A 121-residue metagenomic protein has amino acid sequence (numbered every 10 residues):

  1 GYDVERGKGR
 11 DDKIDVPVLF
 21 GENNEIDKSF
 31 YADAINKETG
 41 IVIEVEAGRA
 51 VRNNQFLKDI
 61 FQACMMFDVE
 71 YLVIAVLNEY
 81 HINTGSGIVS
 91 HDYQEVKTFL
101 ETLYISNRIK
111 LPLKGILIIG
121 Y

Functional and structural regions predicted by a protein language model:
G1-T39, V51-K58, M65: Active-site metal-binding core of divalent-cation-utilizing nuclease and nuclease-like domains
E44-A50: Surface-exposed cleft-lining segments at the edges of enzyme active sites
E46, I74-Y80: Short loop/turn segments at strand-loop or loop-helix junctions that form parts of catalytic or ligand-binding pockets
L57-I60, Q94: Charged helix-capping and loop-helix junction motifs
A63-M65, R108: N-terminal cationic-hydrophobic initiation segments that often serve targeting/anchoring roles
N78-Y121: Domain-level recognition of nuclease-like catalytic cores that cleave nucleotide substrates
